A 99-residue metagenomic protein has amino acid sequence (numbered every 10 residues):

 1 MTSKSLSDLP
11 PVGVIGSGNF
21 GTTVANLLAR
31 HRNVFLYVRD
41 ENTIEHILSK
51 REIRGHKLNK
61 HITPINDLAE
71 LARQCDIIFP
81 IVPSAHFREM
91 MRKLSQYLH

Functional and structural regions predicted by a protein language model:
T2-E70, K93: NAD(P)+-binding Rossmann beta1-loop-alpha1 motif at the extreme N-terminus of oxidoreductases
N59-H99: Rossmann-like NAD(P)-binding element
